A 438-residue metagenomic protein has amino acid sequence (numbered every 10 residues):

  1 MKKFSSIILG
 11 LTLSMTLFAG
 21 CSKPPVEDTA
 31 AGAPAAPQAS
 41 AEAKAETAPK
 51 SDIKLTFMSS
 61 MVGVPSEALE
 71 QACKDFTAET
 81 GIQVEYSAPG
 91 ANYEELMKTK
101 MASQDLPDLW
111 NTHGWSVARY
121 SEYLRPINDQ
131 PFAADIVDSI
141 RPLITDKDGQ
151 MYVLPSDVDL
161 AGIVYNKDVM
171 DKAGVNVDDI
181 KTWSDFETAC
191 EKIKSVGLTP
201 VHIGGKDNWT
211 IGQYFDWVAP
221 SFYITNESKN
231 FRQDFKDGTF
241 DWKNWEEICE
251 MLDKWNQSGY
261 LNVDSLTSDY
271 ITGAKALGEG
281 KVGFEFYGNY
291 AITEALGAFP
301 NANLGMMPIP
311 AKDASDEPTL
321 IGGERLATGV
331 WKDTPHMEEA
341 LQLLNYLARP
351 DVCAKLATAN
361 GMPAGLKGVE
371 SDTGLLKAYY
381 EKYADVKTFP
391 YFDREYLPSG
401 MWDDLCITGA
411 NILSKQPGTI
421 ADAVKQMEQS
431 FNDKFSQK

Functional and structural regions predicted by a protein language model:
A43-A48, H113-D168, E187, Q213-D216 (+1 more regions): Hinge/lid segment of periplasmic solute-binding proteins
K44, D171, A354, D385-K438: Conserved C-terminal helix/tail region of periplasmic/extracytoplasmic solute-binding proteins
A48, P126-L143, G205, F222-E247 (+3 more regions): Short, solvent-exposed loop/beta-turn-alpha elements that line the ligand-binding surface or hinge of extracytoplasmic
K74, A78-E79, Q83, D171-A173 (+2 more regions): Extracytoplasmic/periplasmic substrate-recognition and gating elements
D75-S139, D168-G174, K181, F284 (+1 more regions): Extracytoplasmic "Venus flytrap"/periplasmic binding protein-like
K100, P107-D108, A134-M170, T199-I203 (+2 more regions): A structural signal for short loop-to-beta-strand junctions that line the ligand-binding cleft of periplasmic/secreted
Y152-S156, A161, E187-D237, D253 (+1 more regions): Extracytoplasmic/periplasmic solute-binding protein
C190-K192, D234-S265: Glycine-centered hinge/linker elements that transmit conformational signals in sensory and ligand-binding systems
